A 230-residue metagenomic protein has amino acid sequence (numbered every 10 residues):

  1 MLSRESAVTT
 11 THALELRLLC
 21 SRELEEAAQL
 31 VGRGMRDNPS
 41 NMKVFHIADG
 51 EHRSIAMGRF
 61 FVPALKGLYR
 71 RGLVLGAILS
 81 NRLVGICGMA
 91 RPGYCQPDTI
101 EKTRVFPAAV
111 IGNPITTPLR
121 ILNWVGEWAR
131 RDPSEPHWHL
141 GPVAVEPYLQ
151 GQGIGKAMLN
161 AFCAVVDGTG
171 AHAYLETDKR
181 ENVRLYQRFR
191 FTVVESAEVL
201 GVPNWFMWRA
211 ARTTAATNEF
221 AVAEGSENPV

Functional and structural regions predicted by a protein language model:
M1-E25, R33, T217-E224: Conserved N-terminal entry element of GNAT/NAT acetyltransferase domains
A56-G76, E135, H139: A short helix-loop-beta-strand connector motif used in the catalytic cores of GNAT acetyltransferases and, in some
R70-C87, E146: Conserved beta-hairpin
L83-A144, Q150, N218: Conserved acyl-donor/pantetheine-binding loop and adjacent beta-alpha core of acyl/acetyltransferases and related
P136-W138, V165-D178: Conserved GNAT acetyl-CoA-binding A-motif
G141-Q150, Y174-R184, L200-G201, A210-A211: Conserved beta-strand-loop-alpha-helix junction that forms the acyl-donor binding cleft
V145, G151-A164, R188: Conserved acetyl-CoA-binding loop-helix of GNAT-fold acetyltransferases
K156, G168-G170, K179-S196, L200-P203: Conserved active-site alpha-helix within GNAT-family acetyltransferase domains
